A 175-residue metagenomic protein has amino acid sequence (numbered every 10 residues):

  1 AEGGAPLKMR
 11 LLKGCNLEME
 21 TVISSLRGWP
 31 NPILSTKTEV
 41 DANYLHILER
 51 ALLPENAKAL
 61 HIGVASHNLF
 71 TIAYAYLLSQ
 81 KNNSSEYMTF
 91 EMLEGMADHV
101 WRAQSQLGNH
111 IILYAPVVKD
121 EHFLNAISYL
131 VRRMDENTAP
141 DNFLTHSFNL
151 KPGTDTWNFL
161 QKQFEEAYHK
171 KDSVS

Functional and structural regions predicted by a protein language model:
A1-S175: Positively charged, amphipathic and often flexible ligand-engagement surfaces
